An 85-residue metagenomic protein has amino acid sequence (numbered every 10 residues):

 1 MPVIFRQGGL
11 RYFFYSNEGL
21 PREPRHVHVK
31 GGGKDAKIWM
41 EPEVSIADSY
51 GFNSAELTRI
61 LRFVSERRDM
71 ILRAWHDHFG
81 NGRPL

Functional and structural regions predicted by a protein language model:
M1-E23: Short, charged/polar N-terminal "headpieces" of proteins
M1-G9, D35, M40, L57-R62 (+1 more regions): Multi-pass alpha-helical transmembrane bundles in non-GPCR membrane proteins that perform intramembrane catalysis
I4, Y12, V44-D48, R67: Generic preference for hydrophobic/aromatic residues in regular secondary structure cores
Y15-S54: A short, structured beta-strand/loop element
S54-L85: C-terminal structural segments of small proteins and small subunits
